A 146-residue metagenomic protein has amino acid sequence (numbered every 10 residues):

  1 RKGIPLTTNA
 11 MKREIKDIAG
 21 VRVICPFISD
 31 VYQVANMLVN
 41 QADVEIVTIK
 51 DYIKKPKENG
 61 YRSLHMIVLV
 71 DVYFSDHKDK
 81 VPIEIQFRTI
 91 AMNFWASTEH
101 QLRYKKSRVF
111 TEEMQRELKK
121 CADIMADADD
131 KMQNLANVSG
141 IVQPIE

Functional and structural regions predicted by a protein language model:
R1-A19: A glycine-rich, hydrophobic loop/mini-helix early in the fold
K12, C25-N134: Long beta-strand-rich cores associated with HINT superfamily self-processing modules
G20-I24: Short glycine-rich or small-residue beta-strand-to-loop segments that form or flank ligand, phosphate, metal/Fe-S
Q133-E146: Eukaryotic low-complexity, non-globular regulatory regions
